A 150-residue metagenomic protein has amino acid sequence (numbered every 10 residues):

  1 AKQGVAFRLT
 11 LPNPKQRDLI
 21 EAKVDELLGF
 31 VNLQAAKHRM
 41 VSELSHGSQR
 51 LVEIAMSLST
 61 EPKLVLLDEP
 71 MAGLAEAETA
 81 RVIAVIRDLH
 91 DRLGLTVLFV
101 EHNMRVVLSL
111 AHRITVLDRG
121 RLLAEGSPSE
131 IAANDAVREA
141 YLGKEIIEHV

Functional and structural regions predicted by a protein language model:
A1-V150: Glycine-rich phosphate-binding loops of nucleotide-dependent enzymes
